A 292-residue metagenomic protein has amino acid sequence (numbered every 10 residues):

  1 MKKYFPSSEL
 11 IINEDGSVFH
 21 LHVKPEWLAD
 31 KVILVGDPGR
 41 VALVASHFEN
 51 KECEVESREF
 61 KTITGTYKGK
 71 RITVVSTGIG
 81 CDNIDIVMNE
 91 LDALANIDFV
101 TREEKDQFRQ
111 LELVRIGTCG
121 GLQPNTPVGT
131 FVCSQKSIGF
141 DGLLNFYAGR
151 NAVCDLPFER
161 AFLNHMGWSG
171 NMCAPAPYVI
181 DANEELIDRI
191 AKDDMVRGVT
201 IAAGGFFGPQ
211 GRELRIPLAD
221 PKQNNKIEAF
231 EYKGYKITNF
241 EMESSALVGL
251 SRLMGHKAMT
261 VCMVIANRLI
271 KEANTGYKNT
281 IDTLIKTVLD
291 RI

Functional and structural regions predicted by a protein language model:
M1-Y178: Metabolite-binding pocket within alpha/beta catalytic cores that recognizes anionic/polar moieties
H20-W27, G204-Q210, D282-R291: Intrinsically disordered, low-complexity segments enriched in small residues
L34, P38-V41, T77-I84, M88 (+5 more regions): Generic structural signal for well-ordered, non-membrane alpha-helical segments in soluble metabolic enzymes
G120, S137, I201-G208, A246 (+1 more regions): Glycine-rich beta-alpha junction loops
F158-Y232: Active-site rim beta-loop-alpha module in soluble metabolic enzymes
N224-G234, F240, S244-L250: A short, acidic, amphipathic alpha-helical segment used as a generic capping/interface helix at domain edges
S245-G276: Zn-dependent metallopeptidase/amidohydrolase metal-coordination segment
N267-I292: His/Asp/Glu-rich mid-to-C-terminal helical/loop segments that flank catalytic regions of hydrolases
